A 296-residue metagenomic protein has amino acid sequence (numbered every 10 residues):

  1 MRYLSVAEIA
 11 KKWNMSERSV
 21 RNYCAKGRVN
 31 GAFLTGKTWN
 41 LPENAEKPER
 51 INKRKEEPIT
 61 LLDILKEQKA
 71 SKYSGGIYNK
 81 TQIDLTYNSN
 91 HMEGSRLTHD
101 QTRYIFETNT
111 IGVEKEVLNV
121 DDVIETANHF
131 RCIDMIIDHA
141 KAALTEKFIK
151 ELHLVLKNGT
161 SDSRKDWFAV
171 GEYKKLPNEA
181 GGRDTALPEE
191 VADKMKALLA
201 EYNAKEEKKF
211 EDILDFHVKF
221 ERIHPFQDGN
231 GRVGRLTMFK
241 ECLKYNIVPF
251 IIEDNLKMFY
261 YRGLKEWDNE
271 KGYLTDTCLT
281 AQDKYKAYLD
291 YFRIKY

Functional and structural regions predicted by a protein language model:
R2-W13, E17-V29, K37-Y296: FIC/Doc superfamily catalytic core
